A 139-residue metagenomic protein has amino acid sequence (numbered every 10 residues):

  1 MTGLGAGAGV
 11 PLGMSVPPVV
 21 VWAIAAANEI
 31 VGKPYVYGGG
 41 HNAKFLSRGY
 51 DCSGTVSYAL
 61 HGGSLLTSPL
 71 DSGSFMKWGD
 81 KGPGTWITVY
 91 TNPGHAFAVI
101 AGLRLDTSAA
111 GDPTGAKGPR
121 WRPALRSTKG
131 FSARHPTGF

Functional and structural regions predicted by a protein language model:
M1-Y35, K117-F139: Non-catalytic ligand/cofactor/substrate-binding and regulatory segments of enzyme domains
L4-A6, S15-T85, T91: Secreted/periplasmic proteins that engage bacterial cell-wall peptidoglycan
I24, S57-F139: ...with weaker cross-activation on analogous glycine-rich loops/strands in unrelated enzymes
